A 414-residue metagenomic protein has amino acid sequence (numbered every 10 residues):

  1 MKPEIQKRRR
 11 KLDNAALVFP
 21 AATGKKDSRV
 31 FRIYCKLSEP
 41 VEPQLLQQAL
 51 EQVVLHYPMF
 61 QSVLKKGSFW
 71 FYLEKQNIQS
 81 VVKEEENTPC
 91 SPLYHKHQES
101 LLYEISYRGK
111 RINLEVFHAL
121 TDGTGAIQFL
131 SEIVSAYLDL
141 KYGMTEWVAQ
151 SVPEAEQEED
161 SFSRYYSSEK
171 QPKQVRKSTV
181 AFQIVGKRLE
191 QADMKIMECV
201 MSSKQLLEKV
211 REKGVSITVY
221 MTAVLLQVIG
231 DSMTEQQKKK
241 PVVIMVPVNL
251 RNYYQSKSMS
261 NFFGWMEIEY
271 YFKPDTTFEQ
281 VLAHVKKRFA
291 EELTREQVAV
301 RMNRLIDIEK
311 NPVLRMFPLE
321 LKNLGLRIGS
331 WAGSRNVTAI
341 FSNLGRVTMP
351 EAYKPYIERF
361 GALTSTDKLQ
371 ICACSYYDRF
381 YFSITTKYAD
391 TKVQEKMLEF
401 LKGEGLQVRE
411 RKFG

Functional and structural regions predicted by a protein language model:
M1-A15, R108, L120-Q128, E132-E208 (+1 more regions): Non-catalytic, low-complexity flexible loops and terminal extensions
M1-S68, N77-E104, D231-G414: Acyl-thioester-dependent acyl-group transfer interface
S38-V54, E115-S131, I196-E235, F382-I384 (+1 more regions): Acyl activation and transfer enzymes in specialized metabolism, enriched for ANL adenylate-forming modules
P58-G67, Y142-S163, K209-V224, L324-A339: Short, charge-rich amphipathic segments
L64-E74, L102, Y107-R111, E146-P153: Short, glycine/charge-rich beta-strand/loop segments that flank catalytic centers and engage negatively charged groups
P92-D139, P153-S161, S375-V393: Histidine-centered acyl-transfer/condensation active-site motif and its immediate structural neighborhood
I112, T218, K240-V242: Alpha-helical scaffolds flanking conserved acidic
I133, Y137-K141, I229, F289 (+1 more regions): Short, well-ordered alpha-helical segments in soluble proteins
